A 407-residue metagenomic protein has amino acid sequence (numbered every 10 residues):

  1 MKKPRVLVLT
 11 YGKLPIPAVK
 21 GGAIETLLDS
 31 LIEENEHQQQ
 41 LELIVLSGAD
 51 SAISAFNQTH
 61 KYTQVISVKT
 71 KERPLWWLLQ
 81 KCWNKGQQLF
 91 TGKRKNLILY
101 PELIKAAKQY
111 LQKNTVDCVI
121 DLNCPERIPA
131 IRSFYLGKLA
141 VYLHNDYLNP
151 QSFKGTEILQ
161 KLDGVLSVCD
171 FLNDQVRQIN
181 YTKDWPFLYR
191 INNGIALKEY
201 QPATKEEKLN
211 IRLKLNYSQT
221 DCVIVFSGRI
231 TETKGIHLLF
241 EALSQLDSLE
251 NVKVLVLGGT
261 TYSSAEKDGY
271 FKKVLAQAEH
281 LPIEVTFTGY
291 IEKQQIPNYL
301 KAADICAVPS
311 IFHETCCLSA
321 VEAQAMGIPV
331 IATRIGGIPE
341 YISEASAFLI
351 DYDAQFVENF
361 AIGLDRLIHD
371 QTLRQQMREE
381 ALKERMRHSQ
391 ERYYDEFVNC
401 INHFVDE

Functional and structural regions predicted by a protein language model:
L7-L9, L166, S218-K234, F240-L243 (+1 more regions): Conserved donor-binding/catalytic core segment of Leloir-type glycosyltransferases
A52, I128-P129, P150-G155, D163-R190 (+1 more regions): A short, active-site helix/loop in glycosyltransferases that binds the activated sugar's phosphate group
Q201-Y217: A short helix/loop element that forms part of the nucleotide-sugar donor recognition site in Leloir-type
L213, N359, R366, L373-R387 (+1 more regions): A short, well-ordered alpha-helix in the C-terminal region of glycosyltransferases
K253-K272: Glycosyltransferase donor-sugar binding loop
D268-I291: Nucleotide-activated donor-binding/catalytic signature segment of Leloir-type glycosyltransferases, i.e., the conserved
P329-A332: Short hydrophobic beta-strand element within catalytic cores of glycosyltransferases and related nucleotide-activated
P339-D365, T372: Change "using UDP/GDP/dTDP sugars" to "using nucleotide sugars
